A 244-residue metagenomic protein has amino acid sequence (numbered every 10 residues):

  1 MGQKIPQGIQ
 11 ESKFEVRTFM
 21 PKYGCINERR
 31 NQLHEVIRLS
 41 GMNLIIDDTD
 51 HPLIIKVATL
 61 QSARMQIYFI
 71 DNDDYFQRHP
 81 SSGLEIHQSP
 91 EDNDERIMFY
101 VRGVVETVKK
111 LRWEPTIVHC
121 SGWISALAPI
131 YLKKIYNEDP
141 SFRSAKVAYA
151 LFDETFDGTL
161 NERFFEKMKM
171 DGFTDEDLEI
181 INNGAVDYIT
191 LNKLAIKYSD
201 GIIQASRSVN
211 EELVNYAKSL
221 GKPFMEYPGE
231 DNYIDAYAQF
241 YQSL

Functional and structural regions predicted by a protein language model:
M1-L244: Catalytic cores of nucleotide-sugar-dependent glycosyltransferases that transfer UDP/GDP/TDP-activated
